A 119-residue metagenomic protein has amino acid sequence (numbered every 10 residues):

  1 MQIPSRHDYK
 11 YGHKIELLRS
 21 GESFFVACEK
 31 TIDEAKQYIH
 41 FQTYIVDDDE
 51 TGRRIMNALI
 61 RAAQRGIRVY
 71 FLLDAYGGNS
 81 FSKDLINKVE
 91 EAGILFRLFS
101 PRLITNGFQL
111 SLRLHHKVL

Functional and structural regions predicted by a protein language model:
M1-L119: N-terminal localization/anchoring segments of enzymes in phospholipid and broader phosphate metabolism
